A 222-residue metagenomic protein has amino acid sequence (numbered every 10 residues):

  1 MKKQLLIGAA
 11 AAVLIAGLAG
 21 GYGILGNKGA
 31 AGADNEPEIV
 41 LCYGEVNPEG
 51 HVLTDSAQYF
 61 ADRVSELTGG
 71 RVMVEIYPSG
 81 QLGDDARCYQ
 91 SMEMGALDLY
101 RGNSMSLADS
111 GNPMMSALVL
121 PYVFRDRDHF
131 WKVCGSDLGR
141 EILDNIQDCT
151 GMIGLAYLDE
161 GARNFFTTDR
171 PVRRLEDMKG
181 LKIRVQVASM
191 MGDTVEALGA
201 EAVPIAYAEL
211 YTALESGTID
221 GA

Functional and structural regions predicted by a protein language model:
M1-V40: Short, low-complexity disordered leader/linker segments with a strong preference for bacterial N-terminal type II
G17, D62, E93, N103-E201 (+1 more regions): Contiguous mixed-secondary-structure segments that line small-molecule binding/active-site clefts of soluble domains
V40-Y59, S79-D84: Extracytoplasmic "Venus flytrap"
C42-G44, E75, Y100, R184: Short, well-ordered beta-strand segments
G50-E75, D137, S189, D193: Short, polar/charged alpha-helical segment
Y59, E66-L67, M73-E93, D126: Extracytoplasmic small-molecule ligand-binding "clamshell" domains of the periplasmic binding protein/Venus flytrap
G70-V72, C88-G102, K182, A200-A202 (+1 more regions): Alpha-to-beta junction loops
Y77-Q90, V187-M190, V203-S216: Short helix-initiation/N-cap motifs at beta->coil->alpha
